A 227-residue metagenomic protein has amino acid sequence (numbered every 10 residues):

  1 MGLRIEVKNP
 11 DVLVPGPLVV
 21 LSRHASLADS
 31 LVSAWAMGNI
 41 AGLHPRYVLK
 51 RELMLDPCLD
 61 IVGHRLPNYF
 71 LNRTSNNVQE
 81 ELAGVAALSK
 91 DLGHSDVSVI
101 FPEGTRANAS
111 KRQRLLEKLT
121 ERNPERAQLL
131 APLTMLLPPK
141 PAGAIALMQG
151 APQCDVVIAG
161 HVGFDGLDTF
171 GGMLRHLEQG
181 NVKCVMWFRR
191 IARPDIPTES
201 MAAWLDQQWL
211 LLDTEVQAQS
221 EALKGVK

Functional and structural regions predicted by a protein language model:
M1-V19, H24, V32: Membrane-anchoring hydrophobic helices of lipid-metabolizing enzymes
L3, L43-P45, C154: A structural micro-motif
V7, Y69-R73, R190-A192: Short acidic-hydrophobic, aromatic-tinged amphipathic segments that line or gate anion-handling sites
L18-N77: Catalytic core of membrane glycerolipid acyltransferases/transacylases, capturing the structured, soluble-facing
R51-L66, G93-E199: A cross-family acyltransferase "interaction/gating" segment
S75, Q79, L137-P138: Conserved phosphate-coordination/catalytic loops
V78-K90: A Trp-anchored, charged/polar loop motif used as the substrate-binding/catalytic surface of acyl/ester-handling
D195-K227: Accessory terminal regions of nucleic-acid processing enzymes
